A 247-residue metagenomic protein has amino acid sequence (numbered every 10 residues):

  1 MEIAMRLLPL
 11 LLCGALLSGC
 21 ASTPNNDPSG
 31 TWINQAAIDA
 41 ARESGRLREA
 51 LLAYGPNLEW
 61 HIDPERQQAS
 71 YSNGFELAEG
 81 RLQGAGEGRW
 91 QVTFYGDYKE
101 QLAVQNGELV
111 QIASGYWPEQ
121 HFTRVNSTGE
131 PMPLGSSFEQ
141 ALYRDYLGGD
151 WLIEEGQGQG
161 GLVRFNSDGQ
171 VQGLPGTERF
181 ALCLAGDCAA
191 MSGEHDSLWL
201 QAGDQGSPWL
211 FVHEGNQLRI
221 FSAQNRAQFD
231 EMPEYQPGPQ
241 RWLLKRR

Functional and structural regions predicted by a protein language model:
M1-L8: Positively charged n-region of N-terminal signal peptides that target proteins for export
P9-S18: Bacterial N-terminal signal peptides
C20-I33, P131-L152: N-terminal helix-cap/turn-to-beta initiation motif at the start of protein domains
T23-T31, A37, A41, L47-A50: N-terminal trafficking/processing presequences and adjacent post-cleavage segments of proteins routed to secretion
A36-S44, L52-E108, E155-G161, V171-R246: Contiguous, well-ordered beta-strand patches that form the walls/edges of small beta-barrel/beta-sandwich domains
L109-Q140: Short, structured interface segments
Q140-G173: Surface-exposed interaction/gating patches
